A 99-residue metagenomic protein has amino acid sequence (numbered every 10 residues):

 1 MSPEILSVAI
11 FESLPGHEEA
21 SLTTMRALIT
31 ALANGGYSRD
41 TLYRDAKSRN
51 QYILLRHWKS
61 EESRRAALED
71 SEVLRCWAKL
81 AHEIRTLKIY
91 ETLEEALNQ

Functional and structural regions predicted by a protein language model:
M1-L6, E12, R39-Y52, R75-Q99: Glycine-rich beta-strand-turn "strand-cap" elements at beta-sheet edges
S7-V8, E18, N50-S63: Accessory recognition modules or surfaces
E12-T23: Short, surface-exposed ligand-recognition loops at beta-strand->loop->(often short) alpha-helix junctions that present
A27-R39, H57-E91: An amphipathic, aromatic/His-enriched active-site/gating alpha helix that lines ligand/cofactor pockets
